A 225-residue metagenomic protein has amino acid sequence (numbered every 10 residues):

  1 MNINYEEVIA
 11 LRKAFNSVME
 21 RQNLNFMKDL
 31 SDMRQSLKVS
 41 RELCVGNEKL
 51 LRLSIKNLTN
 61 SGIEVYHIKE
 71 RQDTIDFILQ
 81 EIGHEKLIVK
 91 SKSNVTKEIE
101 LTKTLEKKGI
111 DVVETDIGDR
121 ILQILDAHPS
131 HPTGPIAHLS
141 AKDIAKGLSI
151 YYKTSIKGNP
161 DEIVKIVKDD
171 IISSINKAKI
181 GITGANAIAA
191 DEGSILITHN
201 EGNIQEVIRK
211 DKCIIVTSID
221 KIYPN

Functional and structural regions predicted by a protein language model:
M1-N225: The feature marks the mature, well-folded catalytic cores of soluble enzymes
